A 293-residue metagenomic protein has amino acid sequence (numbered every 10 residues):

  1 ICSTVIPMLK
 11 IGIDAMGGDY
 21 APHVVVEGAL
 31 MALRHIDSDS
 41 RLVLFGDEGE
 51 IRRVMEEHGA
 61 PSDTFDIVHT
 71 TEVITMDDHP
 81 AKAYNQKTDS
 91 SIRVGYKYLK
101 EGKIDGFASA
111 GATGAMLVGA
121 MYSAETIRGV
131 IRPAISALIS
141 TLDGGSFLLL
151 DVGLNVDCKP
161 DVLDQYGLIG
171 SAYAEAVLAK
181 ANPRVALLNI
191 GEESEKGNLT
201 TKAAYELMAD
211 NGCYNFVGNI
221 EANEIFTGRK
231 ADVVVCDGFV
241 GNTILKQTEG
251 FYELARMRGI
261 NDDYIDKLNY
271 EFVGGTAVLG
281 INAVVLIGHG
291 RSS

Functional and structural regions predicted by a protein language model:
I6-R52: N-terminal phosphate-binding or glycine-rich loops at protein starts, especially the Walker A/P-loop of NTPases
I13-H23, Y84, L154-D164, L286-S293: Short, glycine-rich nucleotide/cofactor-binding loops
A21-V25, D89-G102, G106-A120, I131-I135 (+5 more regions): Short glycine/serine/threonine-rich phosphate/pyrophosphate-binding segments that cradle anionic phosphate groups
H23-V24, I36-V43, V156-A222, D232: Glycine-rich phosphate/diphosphate-binding loop of Rossmann-like nucleotide-binding domains
A60-I104: Phosphate/nucleotide-donor binding subsite
L99-L117, E195-K196, T201-L268: Glycine-rich phosphate-binding loop
M121-G145, L149, T227-S293: Glycine-rich phosphate/nucleotide-binding loop
